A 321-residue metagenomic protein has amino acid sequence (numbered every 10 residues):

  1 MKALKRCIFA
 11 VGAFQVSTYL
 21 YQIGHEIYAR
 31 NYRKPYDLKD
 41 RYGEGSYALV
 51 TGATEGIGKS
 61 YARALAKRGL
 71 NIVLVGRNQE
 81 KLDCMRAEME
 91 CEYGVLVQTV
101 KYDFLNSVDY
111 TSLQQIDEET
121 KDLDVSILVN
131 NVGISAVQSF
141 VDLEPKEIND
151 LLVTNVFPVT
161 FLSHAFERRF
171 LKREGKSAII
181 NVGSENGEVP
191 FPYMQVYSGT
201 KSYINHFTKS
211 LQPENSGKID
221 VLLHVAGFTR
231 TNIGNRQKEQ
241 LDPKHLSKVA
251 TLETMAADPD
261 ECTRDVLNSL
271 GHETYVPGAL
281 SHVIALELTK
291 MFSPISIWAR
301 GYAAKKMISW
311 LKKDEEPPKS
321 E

Functional and structural regions predicted by a protein language model:
Y47, T54-E55: Conserved glycine-rich cofactor-binding loop
T51, K101, V125-G133, N155 (+1 more regions): Rossmann-fold scaffold of SDR-type NAD(P)-dependent oxidoreductases
R68-C84: Conserved glycine-rich Rossmann-like NAD(P)H-binding loop of the short-chain dehydrogenase/reductase
C91-V108: Rossmann-fold cofactor-recognition segment
I134, V141-F161, I204: Catalytic Tyr-X3-Lys loop
S163, T200: Active-site helix of classical SDR
S184: Residue(s) in the substrate-gating loop at a strand-loop-helix junction that position the organic substrate next
H206, Q212-T289, I297-G301, P317-P318: SDR active-site lid
